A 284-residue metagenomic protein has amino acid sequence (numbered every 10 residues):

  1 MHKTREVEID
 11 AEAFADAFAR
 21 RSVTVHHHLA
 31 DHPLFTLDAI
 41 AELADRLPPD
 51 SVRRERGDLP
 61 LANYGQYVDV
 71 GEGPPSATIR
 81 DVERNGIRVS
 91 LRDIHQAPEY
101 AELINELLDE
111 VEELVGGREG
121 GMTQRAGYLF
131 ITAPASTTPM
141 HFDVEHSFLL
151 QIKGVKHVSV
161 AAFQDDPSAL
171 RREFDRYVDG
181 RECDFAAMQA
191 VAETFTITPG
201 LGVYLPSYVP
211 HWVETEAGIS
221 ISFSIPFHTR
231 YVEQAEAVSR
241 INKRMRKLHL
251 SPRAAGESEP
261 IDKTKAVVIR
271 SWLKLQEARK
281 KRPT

Functional and structural regions predicted by a protein language model:
M1-Q164, A169-D175, S220-S222, H228 (+2 more regions): N-terminal accessory scaffold of Fe(II)-dependent oxygenases
Q151-Y204, V209-P210: Double-stranded beta-helix
A186-M245: Catalytic core of Fe(II)/2-oxoglutarate
